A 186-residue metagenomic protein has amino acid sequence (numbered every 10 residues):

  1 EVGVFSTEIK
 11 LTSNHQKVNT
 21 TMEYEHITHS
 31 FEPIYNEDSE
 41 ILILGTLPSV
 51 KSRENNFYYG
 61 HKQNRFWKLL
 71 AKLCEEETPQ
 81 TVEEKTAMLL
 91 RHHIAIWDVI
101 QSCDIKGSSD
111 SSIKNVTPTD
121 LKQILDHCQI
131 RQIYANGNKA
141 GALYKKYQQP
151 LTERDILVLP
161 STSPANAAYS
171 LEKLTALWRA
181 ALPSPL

Functional and structural regions predicted by a protein language model:
E1-T21: N-terminal amphipathic/basic-hydrophobic helices that include classical n-h-c signal peptides and signal-anchor
M22-E40, K62, S109-K122, K145-L186: C-terminal capping/extension of enzyme domains
E40-T46: Short, hydrophobic/glycine-enriched beta-strand segments
L47-P48, K139, S163: Catalytic metal-binding/acid-base residues of hydrolase active sites
K51-S112: Short, surface-exposed acidic-centric catalytic microdomains
R91-K139: Internal catalytic-core helix/loop-beta-alpha segment that presents or stabilizes conserved functional determinants
A140-Y144: Short, well-ordered alpha-helical microsegments
